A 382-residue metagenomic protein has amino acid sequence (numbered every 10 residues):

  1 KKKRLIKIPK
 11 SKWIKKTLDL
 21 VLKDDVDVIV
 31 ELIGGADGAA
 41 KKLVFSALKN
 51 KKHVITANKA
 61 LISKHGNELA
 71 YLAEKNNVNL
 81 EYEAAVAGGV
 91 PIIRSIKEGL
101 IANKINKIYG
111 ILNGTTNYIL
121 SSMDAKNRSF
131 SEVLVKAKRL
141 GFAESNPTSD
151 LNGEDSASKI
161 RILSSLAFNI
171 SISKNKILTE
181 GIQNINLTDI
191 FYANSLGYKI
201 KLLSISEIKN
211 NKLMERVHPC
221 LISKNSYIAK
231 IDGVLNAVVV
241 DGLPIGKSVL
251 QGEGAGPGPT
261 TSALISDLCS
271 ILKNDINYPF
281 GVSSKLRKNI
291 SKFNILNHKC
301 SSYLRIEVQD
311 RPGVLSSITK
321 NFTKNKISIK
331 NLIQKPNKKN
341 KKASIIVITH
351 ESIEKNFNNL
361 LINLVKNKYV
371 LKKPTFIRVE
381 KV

Functional and structural regions predicted by a protein language model:
K1-K49: N-terminal glycine-/serine-/threonine-rich beta1-alpha1-beta2 phosphate-ribose binding loop of Rossmann-like
D24, K42, K64, A87 (+13 more regions): Conserved active-site and cofactor/substrate-binding residues in soluble primary-metabolism enzymes
I33-N50, A57-E98: Rossmann-fold NAD(P)-binding glycine/threonine-rich loop
H53-I55, I329: A short hydrophobic/small-residue beta-strand
E74-D155, I162: Rossmann-like NAD(P)H-binding beta-loop-alpha module
N106-Y109, N117-L120, K136, G141-T148 (+3 more regions): Catalytic, metal-anchored helix/loop core of enzyme active sites in primary metabolism
V133-K230, L235-A237: Substrate-binding/catalytic subdomain of NAD(P)-dependent oxidoreductase enzymes
L268-V382: A conserved regulatory-domain signal marking ACT and ACT-like small-molecule sensing domains and adjacent regulatory
